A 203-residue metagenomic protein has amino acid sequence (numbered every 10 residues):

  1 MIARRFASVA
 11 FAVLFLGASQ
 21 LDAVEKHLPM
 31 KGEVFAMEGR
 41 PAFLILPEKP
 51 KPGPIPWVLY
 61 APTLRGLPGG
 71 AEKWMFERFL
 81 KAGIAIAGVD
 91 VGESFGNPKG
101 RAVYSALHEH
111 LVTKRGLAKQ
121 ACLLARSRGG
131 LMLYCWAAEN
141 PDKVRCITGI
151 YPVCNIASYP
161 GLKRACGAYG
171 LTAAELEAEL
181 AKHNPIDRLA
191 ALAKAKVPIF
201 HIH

Functional and structural regions predicted by a protein language model:
A7-G17: Bacterial N-terminal signal peptides
L21-P52, R164-A168: A domain-start/cap signature at the N-terminus of enzymes
E48-R78: Short, surface-exposed "cap/lid" segments of acyl-processing enzymes
W57-A61, A85-D90, C122-L124, C146-I150 (+1 more regions): Structural recognition of the beta-strand scaffold that forms the well-ordered cores of secreted hydrolase catalytic
F76-F95: Conserved alpha/beta-hydrolase
F95-G116, C135: Alpha/beta-hydrolase active-site loop
T113-K114, K119-G167, L171: Primarily recognizes the serine-hydrolase "nucleophile elbow" in alpha/beta-hydrolase and SGNH/GDSL folds
S158-H203: The feature captures the conserved acid-bearing segment of alpha/beta-hydrolase catalytic domains
